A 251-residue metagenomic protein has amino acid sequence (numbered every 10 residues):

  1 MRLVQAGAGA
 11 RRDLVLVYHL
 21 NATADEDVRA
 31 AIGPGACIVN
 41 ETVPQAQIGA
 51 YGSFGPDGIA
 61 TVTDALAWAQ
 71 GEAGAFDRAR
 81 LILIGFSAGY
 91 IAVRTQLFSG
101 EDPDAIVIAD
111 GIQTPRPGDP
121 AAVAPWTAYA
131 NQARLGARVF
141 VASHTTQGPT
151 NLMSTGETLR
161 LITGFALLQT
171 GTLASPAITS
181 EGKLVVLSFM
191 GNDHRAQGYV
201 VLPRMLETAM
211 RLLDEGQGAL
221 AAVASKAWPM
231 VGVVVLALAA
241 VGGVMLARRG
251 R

Functional and structural regions predicted by a protein language model:
M1-L14, A124, T170-G182: A domain-start/cap signature at the N-terminus of enzymes
A8-G71: Active-site machinery of serine-nucleophile hydrolases
T42, V107-P115, H144-G148: Active-site nucleophile loop of the alpha/beta-hydrolase fold
A75-S87: Alpha/beta-hydrolase fold nucleophile elbow
G85-T95: Glycine-rich nucleophile elbow surrounding the catalytic serine of serine-hydrolase chemistry
T95-A133: Mobile cap/lid helix-loop segments that gate and shape the active-site cleft of serine hydrolases
A142-G218: C-terminal catalytic histidine-bearing segment of alpha/beta-hydrolase fold enzymes
V223-R251: Single-pass alpha-helical membrane anchors
